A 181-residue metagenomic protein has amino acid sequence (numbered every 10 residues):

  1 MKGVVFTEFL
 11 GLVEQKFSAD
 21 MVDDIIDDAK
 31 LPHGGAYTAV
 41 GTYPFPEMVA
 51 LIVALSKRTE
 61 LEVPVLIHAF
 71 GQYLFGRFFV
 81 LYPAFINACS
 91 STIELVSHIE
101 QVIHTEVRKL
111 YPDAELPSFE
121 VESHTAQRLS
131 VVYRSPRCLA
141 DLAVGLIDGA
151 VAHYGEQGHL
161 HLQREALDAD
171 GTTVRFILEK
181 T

Functional and structural regions predicted by a protein language model:
M1, V5, E62, C138-L146: Short amphipathic alpha-helical segments
K2-T7, Q15, A19-V22: Onset of an N-terminal alpha helix
V4-L12, E47-A54: A general alpha-helix detector
L10, E14, E100, H104 (+1 more regions): Generic solvent-exposed, charged/amphipathic alpha-helical segments that serve as macromolecular interface scaffolds
D20-R58: Long amphipathic alpha-helical segments
M48-D141: Amphipathic interaction/junction segments at domain boundaries or subunit interfaces
S130-T181: C-terminal non-catalytic interaction appendages of large macromolecular assemblies
